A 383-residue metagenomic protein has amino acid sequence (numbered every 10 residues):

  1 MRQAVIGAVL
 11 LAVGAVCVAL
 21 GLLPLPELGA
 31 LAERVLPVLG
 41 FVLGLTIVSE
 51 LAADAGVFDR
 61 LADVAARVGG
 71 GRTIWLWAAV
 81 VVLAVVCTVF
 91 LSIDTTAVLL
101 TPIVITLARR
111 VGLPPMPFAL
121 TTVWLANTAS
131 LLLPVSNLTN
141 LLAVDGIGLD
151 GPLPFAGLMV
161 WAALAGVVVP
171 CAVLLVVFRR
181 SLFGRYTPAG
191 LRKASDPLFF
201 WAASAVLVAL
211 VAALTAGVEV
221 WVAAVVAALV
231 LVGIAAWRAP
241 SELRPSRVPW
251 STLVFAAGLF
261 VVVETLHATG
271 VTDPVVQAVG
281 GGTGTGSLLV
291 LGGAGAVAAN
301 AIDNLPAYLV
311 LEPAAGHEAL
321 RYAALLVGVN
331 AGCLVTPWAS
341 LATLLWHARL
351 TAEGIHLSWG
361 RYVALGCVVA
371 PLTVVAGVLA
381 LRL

Functional and structural regions predicted by a protein language model:
M1-V5, P26-V38, D150-A163, K193-D196 (+4 more regions): Interfacial loop-to-helix junctions that mark the boundaries of transmembrane helices in multi-pass membrane
R2-L23, R34-I47, F199-A209, V218-A236 (+1 more regions): Hydrophobic mid-bilayer segments of alpha-helices in multi-pass membrane transport proteins, especially secondary
A8, L39-G40, I74-V82, T96 (+8 more regions): Hydrophobic alpha-helical transmembrane segments
A12-C17, G40-L43, R72-V80, T122 (+5 more regions): Small-residue-rich segments of transmembrane alpha-helices in multi-pass membrane proteins, especially helix faces
A32, T88-D94, V98-T121, L138 (+2 more regions): Membrane-interfacial helix-loop connectors
A55, A62, L207-L320: Transmembrane helical segments that form the transport core of multi-pass membrane transport proteins
L153-P197, A331-L383: Juxtamembrane and boundary regions of transmembrane helices in multi-pass small-molecule transporters and channels
V167-P240: Long, contiguous bundles of hydrophobic transmembrane helices that form the permeation core of multi-pass
